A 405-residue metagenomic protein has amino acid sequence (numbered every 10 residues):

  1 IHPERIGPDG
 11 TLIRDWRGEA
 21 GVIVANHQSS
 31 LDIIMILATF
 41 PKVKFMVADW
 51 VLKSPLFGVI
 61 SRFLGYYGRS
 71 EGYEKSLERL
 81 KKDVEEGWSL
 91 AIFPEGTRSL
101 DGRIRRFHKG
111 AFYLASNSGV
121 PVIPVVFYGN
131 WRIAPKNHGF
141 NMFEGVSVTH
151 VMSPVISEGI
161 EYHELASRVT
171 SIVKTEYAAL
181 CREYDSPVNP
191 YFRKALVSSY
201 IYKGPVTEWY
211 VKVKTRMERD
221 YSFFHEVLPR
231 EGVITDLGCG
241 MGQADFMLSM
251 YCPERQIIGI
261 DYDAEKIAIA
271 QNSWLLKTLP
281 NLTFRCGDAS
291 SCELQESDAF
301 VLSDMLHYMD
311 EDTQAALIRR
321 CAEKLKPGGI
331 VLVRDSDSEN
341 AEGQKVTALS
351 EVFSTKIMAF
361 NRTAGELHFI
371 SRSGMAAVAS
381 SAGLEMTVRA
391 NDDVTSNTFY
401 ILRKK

Functional and structural regions predicted by a protein language model:
R17-G72: Catalytic core of membrane glycerolipid acyltransferases/transacylases, capturing the structured, soluble-facing
L77-I201: Non-catalytic C-terminal accessory region of glycerolipid acyltransferases and related lyso-lipid remodeling enzymes
S199-E218: Class I SAM-dependent methyltransferase Rossmann-like catalytic core, especially the SAM/SAH-binding loop
K214-R230: Conserved alpha-helix/loop element of class I SAM-dependent methyltransferases that forms part of the SAM/SAH-binding
Q243-P280, C286-A289: Class I SAM-dependent methyltransferase SAM/SAH-binding core
V301: A conserved beta-strand element that flanks and buttresses the S-adenosyl-L-methionine
A315-P327: A short glycine-rich, Lys/Arg-flanked "PGG" loop and its adjoining helix->strand segment in the class I
R334-V378, R389-A390: C-terminal alpha-helical "lid/dimerization" subdomain adjacent to the S-adenosyl-L-methionine
